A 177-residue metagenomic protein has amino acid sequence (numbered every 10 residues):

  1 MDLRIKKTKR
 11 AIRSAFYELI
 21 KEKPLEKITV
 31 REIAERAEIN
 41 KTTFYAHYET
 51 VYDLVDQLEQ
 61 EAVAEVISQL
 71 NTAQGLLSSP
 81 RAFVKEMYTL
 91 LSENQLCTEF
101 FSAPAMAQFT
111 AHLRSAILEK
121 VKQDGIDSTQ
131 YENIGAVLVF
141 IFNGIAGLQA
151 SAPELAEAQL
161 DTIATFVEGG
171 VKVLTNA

Functional and structural regions predicted by a protein language model:
M1-I5, T175-A177: N-terminal intrinsically disordered/low-complexity leader segments
R10, S14-E18, E22, R36 (+3 more regions): Alpha-helical structural segments
L19-D53: Helix-turn-helix
I20-K23, K122, T129, F142 (+2 more regions): Cytosolic nucleotide-binding catalytic cores of signal-transduction proteins
I28-T29, T98-F101, T129: Short, hydrophobic secondary-structure boundary micro-motifs
L70-L96: Hydrophobic alpha-helical connector segments
A103-V139, N143, D161: Amphipathic alpha-helical packing segments from all-alpha helical-bundle domains
K122, E154-A177: C-terminal peripheral helix-coil segments that are non-catalytic and often amphipathic
